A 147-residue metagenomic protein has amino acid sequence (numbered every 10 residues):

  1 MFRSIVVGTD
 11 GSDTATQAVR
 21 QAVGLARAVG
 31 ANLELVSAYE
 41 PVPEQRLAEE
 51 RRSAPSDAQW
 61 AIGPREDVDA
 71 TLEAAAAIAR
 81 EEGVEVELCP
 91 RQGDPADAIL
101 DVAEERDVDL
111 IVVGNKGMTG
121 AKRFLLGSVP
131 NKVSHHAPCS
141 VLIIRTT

Functional and structural regions predicted by a protein language model:
M1, T14, A28, A74-I111: Structural beta-alpha unit
R3-P55, E82-C89: Small/aliphatic-rich secondary-structure junction motif
S37, G114-K116, T146: Short secondary-structure boundary segments
V42-P43, A96-A98, G120: Generic structural signal for helix capping and beta-alpha/helix-loop junctions
E50-A54, E105-D107, V129-P130: Short, hinge-like loop/turn segments at secondary-structure boundaries
A54-A70: A short acidic, glycine-rich active-site loop that binds or catalyzes chemistry on phosphate/adenosine moieties
L110-H135: Glycine-rich, Arg-bearing micro-motifs that act as flexible, cationic patches
R123, P138, T146: Short, conserved catalytic or interaction motifs in soluble domains
